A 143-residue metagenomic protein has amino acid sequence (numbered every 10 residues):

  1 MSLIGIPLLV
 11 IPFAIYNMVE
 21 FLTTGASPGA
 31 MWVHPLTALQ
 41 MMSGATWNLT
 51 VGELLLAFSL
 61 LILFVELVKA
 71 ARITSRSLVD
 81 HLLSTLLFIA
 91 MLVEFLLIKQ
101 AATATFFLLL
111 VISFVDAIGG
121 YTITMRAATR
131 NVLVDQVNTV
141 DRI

Functional and structural regions predicted by a protein language model:
I4-L9, S75-T85: Cytoplasmic-side transmembrane-helix entry/capping segments in multi-pass membrane proteins
I6-P7, L63-T74: C-terminal ends of transmembrane helices
V10-N48: Membrane-helix boundary elements
W47-S59, D80-L82, F107: Structural signature of hydrophobic alpha-helical transmembrane segments
I62-L63, L86-E94: Hydrophobic, membrane-inserted alpha-helices
L92-L108: Membrane-helix boundary connector in multi-pass membrane proteins
V111-G120: Alpha-helical transmembrane segments and their membrane-interface exit regions
T122-I143: Terminal transmembrane helical module of multi-pass membrane proteins
